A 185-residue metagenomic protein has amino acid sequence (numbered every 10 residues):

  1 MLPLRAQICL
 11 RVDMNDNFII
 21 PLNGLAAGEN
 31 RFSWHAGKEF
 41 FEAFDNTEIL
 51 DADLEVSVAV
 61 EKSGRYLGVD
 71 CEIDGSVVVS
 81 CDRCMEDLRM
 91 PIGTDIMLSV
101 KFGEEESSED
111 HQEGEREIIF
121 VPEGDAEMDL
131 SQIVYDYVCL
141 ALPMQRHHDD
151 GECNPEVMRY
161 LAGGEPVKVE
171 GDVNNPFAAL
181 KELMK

Functional and structural regions predicted by a protein language model:
M1-E29, D53, G93, S99-K185: Charge-rich, low-complexity linker and terminal segments
L2-S80: A positional/architectural concept
A59, P91-G93: Solvent-exposed beta-strand sheet faces enriched in polar/charged residues
R83: Short, cysteine/histidine-rich loop/knuckle motifs that typically chelate Zn2+
L88: Cys/His-rich microdomains that often coordinate metals
